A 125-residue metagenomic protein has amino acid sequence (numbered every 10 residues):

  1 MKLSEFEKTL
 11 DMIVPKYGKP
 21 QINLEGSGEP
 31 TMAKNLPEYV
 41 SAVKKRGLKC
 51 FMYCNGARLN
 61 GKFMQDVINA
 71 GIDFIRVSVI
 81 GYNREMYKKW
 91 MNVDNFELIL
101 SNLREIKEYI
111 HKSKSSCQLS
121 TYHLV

Functional and structural regions predicted by a protein language model:
L3-V125: Radical SAM/AdoMet-radical enzyme domain recognition
